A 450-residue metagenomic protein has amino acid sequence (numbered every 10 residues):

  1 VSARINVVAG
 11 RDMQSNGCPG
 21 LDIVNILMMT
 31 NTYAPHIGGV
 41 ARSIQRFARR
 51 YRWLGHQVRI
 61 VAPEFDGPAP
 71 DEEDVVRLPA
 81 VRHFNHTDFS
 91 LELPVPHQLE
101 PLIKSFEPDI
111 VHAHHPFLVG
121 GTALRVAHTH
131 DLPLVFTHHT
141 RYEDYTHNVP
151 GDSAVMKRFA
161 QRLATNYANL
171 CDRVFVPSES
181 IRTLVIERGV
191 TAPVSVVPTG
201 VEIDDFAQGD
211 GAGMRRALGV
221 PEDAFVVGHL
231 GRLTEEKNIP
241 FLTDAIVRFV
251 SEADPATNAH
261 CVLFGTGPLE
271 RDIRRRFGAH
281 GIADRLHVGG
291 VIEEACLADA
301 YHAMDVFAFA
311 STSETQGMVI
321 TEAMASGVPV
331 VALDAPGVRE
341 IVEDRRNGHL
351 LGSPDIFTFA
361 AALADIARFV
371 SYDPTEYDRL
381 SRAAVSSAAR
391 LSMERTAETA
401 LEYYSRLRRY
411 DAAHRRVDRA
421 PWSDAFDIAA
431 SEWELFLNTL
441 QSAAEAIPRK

Functional and structural regions predicted by a protein language model:
I103, Y167-A168, V291-I292, D299-M304: Short alpha-helical donor nucleotide-sugar binding micro-motif in glycosyltransferases
A207-V220: A short helix/loop element that forms part of the nucleotide-sugar donor recognition site in Leloir-type
P221-V247, V262, S381: Conserved donor-binding/catalytic core segment of Leloir-type glycosyltransferases
P268, R339-R368, T375: Change "using UDP/GDP/dTDP sugars" to "using nucleotide sugars
R271-I292: Nucleotide-activated donor-binding/catalytic signature segment of Leloir-type glycosyltransferases, i.e., the conserved
T312: Aromatic "clamp/platform" in nucleotide-sugar-dependent glycosyltransferases that forms part of the donor/acceptor
P329-A332: Short hydrophobic beta-strand element within catalytic cores of glycosyltransferases and related nucleotide-activated
T375-R390, E402: A short, well-ordered alpha-helix in the C-terminal region of glycosyltransferases
